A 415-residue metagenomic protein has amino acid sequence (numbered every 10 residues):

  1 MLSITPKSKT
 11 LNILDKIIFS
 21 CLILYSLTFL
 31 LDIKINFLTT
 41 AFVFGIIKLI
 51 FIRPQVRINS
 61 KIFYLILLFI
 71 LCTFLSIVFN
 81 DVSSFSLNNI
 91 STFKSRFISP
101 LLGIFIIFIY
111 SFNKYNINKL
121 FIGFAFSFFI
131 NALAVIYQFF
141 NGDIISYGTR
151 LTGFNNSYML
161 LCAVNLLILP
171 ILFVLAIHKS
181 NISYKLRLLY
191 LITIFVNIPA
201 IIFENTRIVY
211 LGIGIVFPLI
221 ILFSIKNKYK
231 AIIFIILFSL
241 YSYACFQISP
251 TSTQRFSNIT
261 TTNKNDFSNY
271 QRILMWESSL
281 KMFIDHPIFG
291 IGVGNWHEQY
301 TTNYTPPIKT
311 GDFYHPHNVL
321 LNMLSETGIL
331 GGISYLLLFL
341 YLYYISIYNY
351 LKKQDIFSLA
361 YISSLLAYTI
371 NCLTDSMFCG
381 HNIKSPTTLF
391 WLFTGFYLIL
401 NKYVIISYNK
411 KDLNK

Functional and structural regions predicted by a protein language model:
M1-N88, L102, I109-I122, L175-L188 (+3 more regions): Transmembrane signal-anchor hairpin modules in multi-pass inner-membrane enzymes, especially those that act on
I17-Y25, Y64, L189, T193 (+2 more regions): Loop-to-helix entry and N-terminal half of a specific, functionally important transmembrane alpha helix in multi-pass
F19, F42-I47, P170, Y361-K415: Transmembrane alpha-helices of multi-pass inner-membrane enzymes
I23, L102, Y115-S146, N156-I225 (+3 more regions): Alpha-helical transmembrane segments of multi-pass inner-membrane proteins
P54, F63, L222, Y229-A231 (+1 more regions): Hydrophobic transmembrane alpha-helices and their immediate junctions
I62-L68, S86-Y110, F128, A132 (+1 more regions): Aromatic-anchored transmembrane helix interface
I144-I145, N263-E277, D285, F289-T327: Long extracytoplasmic/lumenal interhelical loops at the membrane interface of multi-pass membrane proteins
S224-K264, E277-D285, V293: A membrane-periplasm/extracellular boundary helix in multi-pass inner-membrane enzymes that assemble envelope glycans
